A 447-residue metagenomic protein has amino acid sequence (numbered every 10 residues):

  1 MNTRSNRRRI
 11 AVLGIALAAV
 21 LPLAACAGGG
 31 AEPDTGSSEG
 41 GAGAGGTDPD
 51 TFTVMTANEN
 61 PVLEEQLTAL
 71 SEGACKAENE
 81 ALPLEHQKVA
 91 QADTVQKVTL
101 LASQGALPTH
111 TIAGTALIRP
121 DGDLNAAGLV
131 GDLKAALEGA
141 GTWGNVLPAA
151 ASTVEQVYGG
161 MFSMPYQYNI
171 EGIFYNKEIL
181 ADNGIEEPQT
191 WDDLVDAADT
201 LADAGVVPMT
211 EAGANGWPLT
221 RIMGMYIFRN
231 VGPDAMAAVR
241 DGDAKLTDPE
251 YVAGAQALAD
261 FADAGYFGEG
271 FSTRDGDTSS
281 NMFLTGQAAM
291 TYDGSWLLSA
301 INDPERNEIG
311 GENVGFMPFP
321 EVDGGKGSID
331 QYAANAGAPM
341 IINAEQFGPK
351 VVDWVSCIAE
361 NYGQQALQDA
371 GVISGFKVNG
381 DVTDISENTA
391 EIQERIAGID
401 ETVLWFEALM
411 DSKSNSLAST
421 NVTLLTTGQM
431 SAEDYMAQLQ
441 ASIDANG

Functional and structural regions predicted by a protein language model:
N2-L13, C26-G122, G139-A140, A366 (+1 more regions): Conserved N-terminal structural module of periplasmic/extracytoplasmic solute-binding proteins
A77-V89, L107, N183-E186, D260-T273 (+2 more regions): A local structural motif
K88-K97, Q189-D196, G270-L284: Short helix-initiation/N-cap motifs at beta->coil->alpha
A116-E171, I222: Hinge/lid segment of periplasmic solute-binding proteins
Y158-Y166, E171, V195-A244: Extracytoplasmic/periplasmic solute-binding protein
V239-R240, G371-G380, A390-D444: C-terminal capping/gating helix-and-loop segments adjacent to ligand/active sites or protein-protein/ligand interfaces
R240-F271: Glycine-centered hinge/linker elements that transmit conformational signals in sensory and ligand-binding systems
A264, E305-A370: Extracytoplasmic/periplasmic substrate-recognition and gating elements
